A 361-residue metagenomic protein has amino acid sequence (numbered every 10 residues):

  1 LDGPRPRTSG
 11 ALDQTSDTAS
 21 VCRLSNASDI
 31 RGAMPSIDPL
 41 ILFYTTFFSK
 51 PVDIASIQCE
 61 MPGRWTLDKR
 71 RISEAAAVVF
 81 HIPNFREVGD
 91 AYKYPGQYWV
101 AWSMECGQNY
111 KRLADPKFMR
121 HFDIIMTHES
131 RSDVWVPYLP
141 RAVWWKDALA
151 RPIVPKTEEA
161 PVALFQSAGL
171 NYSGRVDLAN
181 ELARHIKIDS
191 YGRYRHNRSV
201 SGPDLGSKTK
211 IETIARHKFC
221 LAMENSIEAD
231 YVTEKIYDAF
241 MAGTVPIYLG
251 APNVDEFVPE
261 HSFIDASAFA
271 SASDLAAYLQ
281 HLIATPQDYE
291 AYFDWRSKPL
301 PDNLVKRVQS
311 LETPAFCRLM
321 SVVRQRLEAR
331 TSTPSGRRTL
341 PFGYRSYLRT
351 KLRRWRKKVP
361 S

Functional and structural regions predicted by a protein language model:
C22, P35-W102, L113-D189, Y194-A222 (+1 more regions): Pol beta-like nucleotidyltransferase catalytic core
L24-M34: Short, low-complexity, intrinsically disordered N-terminal peptides in bacterial proteins
G107-Q108: Catalytic toxin/effector domains delivered as secreted proteins or via bacterial secretion systems
